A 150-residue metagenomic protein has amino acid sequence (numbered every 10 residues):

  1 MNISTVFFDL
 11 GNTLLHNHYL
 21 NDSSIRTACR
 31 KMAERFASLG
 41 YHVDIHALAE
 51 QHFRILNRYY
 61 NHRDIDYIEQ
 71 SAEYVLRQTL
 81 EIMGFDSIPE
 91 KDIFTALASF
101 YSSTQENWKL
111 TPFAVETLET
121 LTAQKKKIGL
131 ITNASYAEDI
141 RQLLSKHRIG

Functional and structural regions predicted by a protein language model:
M1-Q51: Active-site neighborhood of HAD-like aspartate-dependent phosphohydrolases
D22-R26, E69, N107: Flexible, glycine- and charge-enriched loops at secondary-structure boundaries
R26, E73, E138-Q142: Short, surface-exposed alpha-helical segments at coil->helix boundaries
T27, K31, Y74-Q78, E116: Alpha-helical elements of Rossmann-like donor-binding domains used by nucleotide-donor carbohydrate transfer enzymes
A37, E81, S145: Short polybasic/polar patches that bind polyanions
H46-A98: A metal-dependent, Asp-based hydrolase signature
F85, K146-G150: Structural recognition of alpha->loop->beta junctions
I93-L110, A114-H147: Substrate-recognition element of Asp-dependent hydrolases with the DxDx(T/V) motif
